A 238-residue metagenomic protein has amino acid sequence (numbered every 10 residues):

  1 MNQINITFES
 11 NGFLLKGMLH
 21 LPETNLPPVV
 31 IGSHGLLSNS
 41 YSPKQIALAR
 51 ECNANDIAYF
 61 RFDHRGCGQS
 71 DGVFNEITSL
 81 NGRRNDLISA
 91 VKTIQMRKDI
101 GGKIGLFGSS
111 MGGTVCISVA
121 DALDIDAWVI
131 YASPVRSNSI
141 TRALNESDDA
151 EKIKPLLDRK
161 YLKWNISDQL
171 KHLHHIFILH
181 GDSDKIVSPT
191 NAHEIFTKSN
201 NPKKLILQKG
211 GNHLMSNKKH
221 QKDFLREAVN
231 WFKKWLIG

Functional and structural regions predicted by a protein language model:
M1-N25: N-terminal cap/lid segment of alpha/beta-hydrolase-fold proteins
L37-A49, T190: The serine-hydrolase catalytic nucleophile loop
A49-G72: Conserved alpha/beta-hydrolase
G68-I100: Catalytic nucleophile-loop/oxyanion-hole region of alpha/beta-hydrolase and closely related hydrolase-like folds
S118-R159, H174: Hydrolase active-site cap/lid region
H172-L173, I178-H180, D184: Short beta-strand/loop motif that positions the catalytic acidic residue of the alpha/beta-hydrolase fold
S183-V187, L214: Acidic catalytic loop of the alpha/beta-hydrolase fold
G211-F224: Catalytic histidine-centered segment of alpha/beta-hydrolase-like enzymes
